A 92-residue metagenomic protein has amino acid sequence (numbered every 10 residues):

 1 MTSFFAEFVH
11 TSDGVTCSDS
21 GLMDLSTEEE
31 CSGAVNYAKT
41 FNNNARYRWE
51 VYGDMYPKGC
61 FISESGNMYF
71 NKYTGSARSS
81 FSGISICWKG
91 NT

Functional and structural regions predicted by a protein language model:
M1-V9, R78-T92: Short, structured beta-strand segments at or near domain termini in extracellular proteins/domains
T2, T11, L25, I62-E64 (+1 more regions): Intrinsically disordered, low-complexity segments enriched in Ser/Pro/Gly/Ala and basic residues
F4-W49: GGW-centered surface loops in extracellular recognition modules
S12, S26, M55-P57, S82: Disulfide-bonded cysteine motifs in exported proteins
D19, G33, I62-E64, K72 (+1 more regions): Disulfide-rich extracellular modules and peptides
L22, E28-E30, Y73-W88: Long, compositionally biased alpha-helical segments
M23, Y37, G66-N67, N91: Secreted/processed peptides and extracellular or luminal domains of membrane proteins
W49-G75: Disulfide-stabilized extracellular beta-strand modules
